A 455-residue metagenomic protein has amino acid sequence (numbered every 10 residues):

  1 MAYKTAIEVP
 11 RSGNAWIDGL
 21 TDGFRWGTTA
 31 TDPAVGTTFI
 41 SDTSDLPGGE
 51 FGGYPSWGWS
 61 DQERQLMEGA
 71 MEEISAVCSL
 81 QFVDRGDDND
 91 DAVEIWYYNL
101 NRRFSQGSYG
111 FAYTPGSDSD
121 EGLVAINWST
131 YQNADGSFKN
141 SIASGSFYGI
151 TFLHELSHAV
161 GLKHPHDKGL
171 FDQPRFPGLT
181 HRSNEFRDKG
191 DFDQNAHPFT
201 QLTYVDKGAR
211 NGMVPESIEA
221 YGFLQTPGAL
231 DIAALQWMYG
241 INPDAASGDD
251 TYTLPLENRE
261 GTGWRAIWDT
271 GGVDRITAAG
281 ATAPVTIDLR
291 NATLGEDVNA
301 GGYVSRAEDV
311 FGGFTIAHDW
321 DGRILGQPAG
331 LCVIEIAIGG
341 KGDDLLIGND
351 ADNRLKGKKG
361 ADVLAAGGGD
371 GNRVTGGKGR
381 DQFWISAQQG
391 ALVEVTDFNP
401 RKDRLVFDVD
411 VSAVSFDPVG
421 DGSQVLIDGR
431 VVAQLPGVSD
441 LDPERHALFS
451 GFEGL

Functional and structural regions predicted by a protein language model:
M1-Q62: Disordered inhibitory propeptide/activation segment of secreted metzincin zinc metalloprotease zymogens, centered on
A34-G36, I40, D45, R187-G190 (+8 more regions): GD-rich hexapeptide-repeat beta-solenoids
T38-D42, F111-S144, Q201, F311 (+2 more regions): Active-site scaffold of zinc-dependent metalloenzymes
G48-N89, L153, W237, G271 (+1 more regions): Zn2+-dependent metallopeptidase catalytic core
P55, S137-F147, L170-D188, Q194 (+4 more regions): Acidic, glycine-rich calcium-binding repeat modules characteristic of RTX/beta-roll and related beta-solenoid repeat
V77-S79, L156-Q173: Catalytic Zn2+-binding segment of zinc metalloproteases
N99-A125, E185-D188, N195: Catalytic zinc-binding patch centered on the HExxH motif and its immediate surroundings that defines zinc-dependent
T226, F311-F314, G322-R323, L331 (+2 more regions): Low-complexity acidic/polar repeat-biased segments
